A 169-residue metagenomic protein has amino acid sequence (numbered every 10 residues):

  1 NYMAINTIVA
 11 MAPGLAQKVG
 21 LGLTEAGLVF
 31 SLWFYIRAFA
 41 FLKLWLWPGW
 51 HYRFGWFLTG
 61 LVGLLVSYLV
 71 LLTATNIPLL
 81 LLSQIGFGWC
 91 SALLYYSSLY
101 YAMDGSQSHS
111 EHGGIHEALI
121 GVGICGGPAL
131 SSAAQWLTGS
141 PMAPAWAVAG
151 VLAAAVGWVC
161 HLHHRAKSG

Functional and structural regions predicted by a protein language model:
A10-A26, D104: Short amphipathic helix-loop junctions that connect adjacent transmembrane helices in Major Facilitator Superfamily/SLC
F39-R53, Q135-W136: Helix-to-loop junctions at the C-terminal end of transmembrane segments in multipass secondary transporters
G55-V70, A149: Structural signature of the two symmetry-related core transmembrane helices
L72, W146-G169: Multi-pass alpha-helical transporter architecture, strongest for 12-TM Major Facilitator/SLC carriers used
P78-G86: Paired small-residue
A92-Q107: Intracellular juxtamembrane helix-capping segments at the cytosolic ends of symmetry-related transmembrane helices
H109-L137: A late C-terminal transmembrane helix in Major Facilitator Superfamily
A133-L152: A membrane-interface helix-boundary motif in multi-pass transporters
